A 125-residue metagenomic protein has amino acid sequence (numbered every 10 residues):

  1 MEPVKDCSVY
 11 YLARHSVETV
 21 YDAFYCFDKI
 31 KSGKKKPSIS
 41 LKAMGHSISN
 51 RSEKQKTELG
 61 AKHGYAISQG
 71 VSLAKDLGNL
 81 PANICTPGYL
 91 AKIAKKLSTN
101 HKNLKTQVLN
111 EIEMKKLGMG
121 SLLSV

Functional and structural regions predicted by a protein language model:
M1-V125: Short amphipathic alpha-helical segment within the helicase RecA-like ATPase core that mediates nucleic-acid
